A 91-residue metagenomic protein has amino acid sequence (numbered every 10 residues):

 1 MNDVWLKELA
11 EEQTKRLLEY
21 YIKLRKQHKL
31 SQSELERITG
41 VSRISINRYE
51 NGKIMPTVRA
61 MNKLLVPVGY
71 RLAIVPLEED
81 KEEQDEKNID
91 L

Functional and structural regions predicted by a protein language model:
M1-R16, E79-L91: N-terminal flexible/basic segments that precede or flank functional cores
E19-E36, K63: Short basic helix-loop element that most often maps to the first helix and adjoining turn of HTH DNA-binding modules
E34, S45, A60: Residues in the helix-turn-helix
T39, E78-E79: Conserved beta-strand edge residues that scaffold enzyme active sites
G40-M55: Recognition helix of helix-turn-helix/homeodomain-like DNA-binding domains that insert into the DNA major groove
T57-V75: DNA major-groove recognition helix of helix-turn-helix/homeodomain DNA-binding modules
